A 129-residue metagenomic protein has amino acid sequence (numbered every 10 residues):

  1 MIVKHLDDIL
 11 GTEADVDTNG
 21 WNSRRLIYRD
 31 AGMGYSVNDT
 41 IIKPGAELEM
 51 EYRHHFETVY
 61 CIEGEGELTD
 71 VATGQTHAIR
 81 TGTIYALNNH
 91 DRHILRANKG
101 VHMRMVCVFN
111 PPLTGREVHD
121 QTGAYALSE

Functional and structural regions predicted by a protein language model:
M1-G34, E117-E129: A short, N-terminal "cap"/entry segment at the start of jelly-roll beta-barrel domains of the cupin/DSBH fold
W21-S23, S36-R53: Conserved short histidine dyad/triad with adjacent acidic residue
A31-M33, T73, G100-V101: Short strand-connecting beta-turns/loops that link adjacent beta-strands
T40, T58, A86, V101-E117: A short hydrophobic beta-strand segment most commonly corresponding to one strand of the jelly-roll/cupin
I41-I42, R53-L68, V108: Short, conserved beta-strand element in jelly-roll/cupin
L48-M50, L68-T69, L87, R92-G100 (+1 more regions): Short beta-strand His + acidic residue motifs that chelate non-heme Fe in jelly-roll/DSBH and cupin folds
E67, Q75, T114-G115: Flexible, glycine-rich phosphate/dinucleotide-binding loops and adjacent beta-alpha linkers at cofactor/substrate
T73-N89: Short acidic-glycine-tyrosine-enriched beta hairpin
